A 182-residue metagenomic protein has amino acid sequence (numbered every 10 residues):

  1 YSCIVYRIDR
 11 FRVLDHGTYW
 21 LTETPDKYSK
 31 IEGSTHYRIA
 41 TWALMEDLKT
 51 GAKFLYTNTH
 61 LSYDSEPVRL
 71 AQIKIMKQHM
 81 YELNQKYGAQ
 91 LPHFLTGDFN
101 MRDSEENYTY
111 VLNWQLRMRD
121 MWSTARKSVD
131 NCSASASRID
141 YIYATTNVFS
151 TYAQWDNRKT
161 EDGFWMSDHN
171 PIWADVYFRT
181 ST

Functional and structural regions predicted by a protein language model:
Y1-K53, Q154-N157: Structured beta-strand-rich core segments of catalytic domains in phosphoester-bond hydrolases
S2-I4, A40-L44, N58, Y141-I142 (+1 more regions): Conserved hydrophobic/aromatic beta-strand scaffold that supports enzyme active sites
R10-F11, W20-T24, H60-D64, F99-R102 (+2 more regions): Solvent-exposed loop/turn segments at secondary-structure junctions within structured extracellular/periplasmic domains
D15-W20, N58, R119-S123: Structural signal for conserved beta-strand scaffold positions within catalytic alpha/beta enzyme cores
Y37-T57, E66-V111: His/acidic metal-ligating clusters that form di-metal
L48, L61-D64, R179-S181: Short coil/turn motifs at secondary-structure junctions
S65-V68, F164-M166: Solvent-exposed loop/turn segments connecting transmembrane beta-strands in outer-membrane beta-barrel proteins
Y81-F94, N100-T182: Metal-dependent phosphoester-hydrolase catalytic domains
